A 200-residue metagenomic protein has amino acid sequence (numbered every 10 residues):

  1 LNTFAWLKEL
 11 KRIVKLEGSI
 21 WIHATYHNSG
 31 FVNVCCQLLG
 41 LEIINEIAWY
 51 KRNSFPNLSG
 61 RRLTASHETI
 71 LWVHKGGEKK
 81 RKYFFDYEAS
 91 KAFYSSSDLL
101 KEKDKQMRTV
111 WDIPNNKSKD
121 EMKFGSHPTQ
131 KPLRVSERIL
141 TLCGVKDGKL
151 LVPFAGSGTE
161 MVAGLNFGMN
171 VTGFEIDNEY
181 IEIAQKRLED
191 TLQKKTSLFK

Functional and structural regions predicted by a protein language model:
L1-F174, E179-I181: Core catalytic lobe of class I
A184-Q185: Conserved SAM-binding loop
L188-K200: Positively charged, low-complexity nucleic-acid-binding target-recognition regions
